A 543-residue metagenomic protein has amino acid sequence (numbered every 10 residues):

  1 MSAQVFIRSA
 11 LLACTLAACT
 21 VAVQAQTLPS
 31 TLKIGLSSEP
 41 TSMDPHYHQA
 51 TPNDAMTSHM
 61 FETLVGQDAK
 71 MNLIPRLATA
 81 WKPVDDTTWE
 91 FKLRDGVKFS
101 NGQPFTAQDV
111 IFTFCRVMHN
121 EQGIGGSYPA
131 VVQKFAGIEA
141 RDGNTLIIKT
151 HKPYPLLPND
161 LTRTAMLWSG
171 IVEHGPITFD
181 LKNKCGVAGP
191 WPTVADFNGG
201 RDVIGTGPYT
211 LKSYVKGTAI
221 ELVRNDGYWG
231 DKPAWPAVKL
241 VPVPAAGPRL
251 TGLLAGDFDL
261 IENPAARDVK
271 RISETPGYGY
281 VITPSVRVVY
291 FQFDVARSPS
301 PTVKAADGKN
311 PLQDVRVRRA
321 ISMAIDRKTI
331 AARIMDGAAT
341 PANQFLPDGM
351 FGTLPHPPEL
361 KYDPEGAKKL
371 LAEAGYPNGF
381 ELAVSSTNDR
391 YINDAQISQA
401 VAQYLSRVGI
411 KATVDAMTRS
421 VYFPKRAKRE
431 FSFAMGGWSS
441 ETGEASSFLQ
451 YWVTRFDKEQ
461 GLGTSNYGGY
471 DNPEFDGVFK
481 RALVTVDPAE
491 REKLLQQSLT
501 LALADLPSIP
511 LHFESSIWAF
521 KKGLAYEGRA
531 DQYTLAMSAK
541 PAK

Functional and structural regions predicted by a protein language model:
M1-L11: Bacterial N-terminal signal peptides that target proteins for export
L12-A13, V23: Cleavable N-terminal signal peptides
C19-A25: Sec/Tat signal peptide C-region and signal peptidase I cleavage site
A25-L32: Cleaved targeting-peptide boundary
Q26, G66-A69, K82, E90 (+7 more regions): Extracytoplasmic/periplasmic ligand-capture domains
T27, K82, S127-G186: Surface-exposed binding/hinge segments that line and control ligand-binding clefts or catalytic entry sites
G35-D85, C115, D202-T206: N-terminal lobe/hinge region of extracytoplasmic solute-binding protein
G461, W518-K543: Long beta-strand-rich cores associated with HINT superfamily self-processing modules
